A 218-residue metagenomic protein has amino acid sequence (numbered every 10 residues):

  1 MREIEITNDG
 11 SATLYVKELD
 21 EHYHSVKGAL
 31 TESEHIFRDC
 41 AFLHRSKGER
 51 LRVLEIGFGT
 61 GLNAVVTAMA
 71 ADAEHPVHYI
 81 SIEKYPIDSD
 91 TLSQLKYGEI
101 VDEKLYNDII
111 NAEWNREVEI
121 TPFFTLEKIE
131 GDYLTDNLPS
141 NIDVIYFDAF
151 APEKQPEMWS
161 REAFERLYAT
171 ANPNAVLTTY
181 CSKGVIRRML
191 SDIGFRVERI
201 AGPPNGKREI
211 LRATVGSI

Functional and structural regions predicted by a protein language model:
M1-L51, A68-Y97: Rossmann-like AdoMet
G57-G59, E83: Conserved S-adenosyl-L-methionine
G61-V65: Glycine-rich SAM-binding Motif I of class I
T91-P139: S-adenosyl-L-methionine
D143-M158: A short SAM/SAH-binding and catalytic strip from SAM-dependent methyltransferases
V144-Y146, P173-C181: Conserved beta-strand signature within the Rossmann-like core of class I S-adenosyl-L-methionine
E157-N174: A short glycine-rich, Lys/Arg-flanked "PGG" loop and its adjoining helix->strand segment in the class I
K183-I218: Class I S-adenosyl-L-methionine
